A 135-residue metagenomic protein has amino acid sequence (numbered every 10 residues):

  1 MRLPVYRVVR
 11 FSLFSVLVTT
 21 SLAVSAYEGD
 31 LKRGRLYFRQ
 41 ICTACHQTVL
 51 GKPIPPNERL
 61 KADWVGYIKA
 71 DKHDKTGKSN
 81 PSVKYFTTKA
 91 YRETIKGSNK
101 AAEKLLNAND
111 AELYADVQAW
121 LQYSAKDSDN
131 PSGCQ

Functional and structural regions predicted by a protein language model:
M1-R7: N-terminal secretory signal peptides that target proteins for export/translocation
F11-T20: Bacterial N-terminal signal peptides
L22-Y37, K52-P53: Electrostatic cytochrome c docking/interface patches
F38-V49, V117: The canonical Cys-X-X-Cys-His
A44-G51, K69, Q122: Detector for the c-type heme attachment site
I54-K61: Short cysteine/histidine-rich zinc-coordinating motifs and their immediately flanking basic loops
K69-A101, L105: Short Fe-S-cluster ligation motifs
E93-Q135: C-terminal capping alpha-helices of c-type cytochrome domains
